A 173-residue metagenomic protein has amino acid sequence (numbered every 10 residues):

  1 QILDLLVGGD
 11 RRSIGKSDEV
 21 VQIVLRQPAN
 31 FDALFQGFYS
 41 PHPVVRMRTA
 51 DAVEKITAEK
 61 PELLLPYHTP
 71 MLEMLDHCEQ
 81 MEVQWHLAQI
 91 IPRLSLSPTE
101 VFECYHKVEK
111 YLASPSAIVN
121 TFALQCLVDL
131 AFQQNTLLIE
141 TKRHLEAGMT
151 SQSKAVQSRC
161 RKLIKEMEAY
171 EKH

Functional and structural regions predicted by a protein language model:
Q1-H173: Alpha-helical scaffold domains
